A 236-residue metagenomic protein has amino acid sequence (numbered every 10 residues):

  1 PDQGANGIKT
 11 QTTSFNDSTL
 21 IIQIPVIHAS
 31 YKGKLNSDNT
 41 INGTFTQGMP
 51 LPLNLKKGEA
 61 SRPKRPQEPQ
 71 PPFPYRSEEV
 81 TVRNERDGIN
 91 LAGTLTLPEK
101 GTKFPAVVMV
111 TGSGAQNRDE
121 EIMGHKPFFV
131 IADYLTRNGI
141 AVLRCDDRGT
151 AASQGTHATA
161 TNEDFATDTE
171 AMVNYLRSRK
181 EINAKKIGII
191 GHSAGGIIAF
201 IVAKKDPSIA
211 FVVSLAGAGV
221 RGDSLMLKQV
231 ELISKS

Functional and structural regions predicted by a protein language model:
P1-N36, N42-Q47, Q67, F128: Central antiparallel beta-sheet cores of small beta-barrel/beta-sandwich binding domains
S61-T102: N-terminal cap/lid segment of alpha/beta-hydrolase-fold proteins
K103-S113: Short beta-strand element of the alpha/beta-hydrolase
E121-V142: Short amphipathic alpha-helix adjacent to the substrate-entry channel of hydrolases
T159-K180: Alpha/beta-hydrolase active-site loop
E181-S193: Alpha/beta-hydrolase fold nucleophile elbow
G196-D206: Short glycine-enriched nucleophile-adjacent loop and the immediately C-terminal alpha-helix near the catalytic center
V213-S236: Accessory cap/linker subdomain of secreted extracellular hydrolases
